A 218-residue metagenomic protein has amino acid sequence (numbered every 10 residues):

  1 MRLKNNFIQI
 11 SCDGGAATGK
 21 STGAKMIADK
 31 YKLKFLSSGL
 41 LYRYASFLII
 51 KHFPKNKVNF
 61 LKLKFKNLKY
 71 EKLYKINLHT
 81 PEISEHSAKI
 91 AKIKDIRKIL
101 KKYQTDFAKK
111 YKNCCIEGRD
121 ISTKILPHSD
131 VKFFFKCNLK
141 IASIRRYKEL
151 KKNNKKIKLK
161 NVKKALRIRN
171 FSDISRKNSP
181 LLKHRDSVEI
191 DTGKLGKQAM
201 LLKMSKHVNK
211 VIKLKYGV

Functional and structural regions predicted by a protein language model:
M1-F7: Phosphate-binding P-loop
I10-C12: Hydrophobic anchor at the beta1->P-loop junction of P-loop NTPases
G15-T18: ATP-binding Walker
S21: Walker A/P-loop
A28-S38, K51-P54: Post-Walker A helix-loop "phosphate-sensing" segment adjacent to the P-loop in P-loop NTPases
L40-N113, D120, K140, I144 (+4 more regions): ATP-dependent small-molecule kinase phosphotransfer cores that center on conserved nucleotide phosphate-binding segments
V131, K183-A199: Phosphate-binding beta-loop-alpha motif at adenosine-nucleotide cofactor sites
